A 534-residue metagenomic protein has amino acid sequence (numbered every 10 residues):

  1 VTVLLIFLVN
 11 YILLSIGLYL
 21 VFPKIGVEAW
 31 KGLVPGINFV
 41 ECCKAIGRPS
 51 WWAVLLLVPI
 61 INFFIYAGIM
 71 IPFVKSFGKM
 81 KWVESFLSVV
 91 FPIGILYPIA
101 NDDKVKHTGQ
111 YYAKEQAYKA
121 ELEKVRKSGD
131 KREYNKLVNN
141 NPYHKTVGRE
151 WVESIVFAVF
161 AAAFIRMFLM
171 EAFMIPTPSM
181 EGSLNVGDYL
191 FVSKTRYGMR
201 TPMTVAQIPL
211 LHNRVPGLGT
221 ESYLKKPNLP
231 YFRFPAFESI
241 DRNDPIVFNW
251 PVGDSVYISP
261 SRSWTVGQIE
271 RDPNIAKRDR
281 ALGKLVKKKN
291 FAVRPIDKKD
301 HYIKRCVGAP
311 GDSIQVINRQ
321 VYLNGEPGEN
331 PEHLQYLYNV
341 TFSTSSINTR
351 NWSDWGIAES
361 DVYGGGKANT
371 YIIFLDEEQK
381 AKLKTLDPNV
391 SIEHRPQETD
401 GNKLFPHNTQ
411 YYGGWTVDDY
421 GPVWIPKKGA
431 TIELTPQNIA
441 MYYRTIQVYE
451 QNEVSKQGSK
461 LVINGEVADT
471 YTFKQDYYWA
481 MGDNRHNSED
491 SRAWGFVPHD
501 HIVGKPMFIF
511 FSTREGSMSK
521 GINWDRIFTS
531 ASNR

Functional and structural regions predicted by a protein language model:
V1-I6: Feature marks short, highly hydrophobic, charge-poor N-terminal signal-anchor/signal peptide-like helices that anchor
L8-G109: Membrane-cytosol interface at the C-terminal ends of transmembrane alpha helices in small multi-pass membrane proteins
P92-R132: N-terminal intrinsically disordered, acidic low-complexity segments at the extreme N-terminus
E115-R534: Extended hydrophobic leader/signal-anchor segments used for secretion and membrane insertion
